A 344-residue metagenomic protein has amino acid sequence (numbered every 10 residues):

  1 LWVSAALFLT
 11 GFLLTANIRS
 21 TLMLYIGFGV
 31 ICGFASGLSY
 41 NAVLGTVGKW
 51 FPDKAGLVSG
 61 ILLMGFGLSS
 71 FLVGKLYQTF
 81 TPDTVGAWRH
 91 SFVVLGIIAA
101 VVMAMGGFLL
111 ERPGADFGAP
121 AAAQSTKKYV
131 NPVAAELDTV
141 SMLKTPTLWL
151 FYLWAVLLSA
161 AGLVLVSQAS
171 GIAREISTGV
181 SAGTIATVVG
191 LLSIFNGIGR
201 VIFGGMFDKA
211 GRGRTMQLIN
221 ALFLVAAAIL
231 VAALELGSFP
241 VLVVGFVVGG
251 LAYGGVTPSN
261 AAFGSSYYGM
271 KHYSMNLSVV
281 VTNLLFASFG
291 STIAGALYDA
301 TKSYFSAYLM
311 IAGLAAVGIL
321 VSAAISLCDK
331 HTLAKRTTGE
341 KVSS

Functional and structural regions predicted by a protein language model:
L22-L38, V156, V241-G254: Hydrophobic core of transmembrane alpha-helices in multi-pass small-molecule transporters, especially MFS/SLC-type
G37-F51, V58, G255-Y268: Intracellular juxtamembrane helix-capping segments at the cytosolic ends of symmetry-related transmembrane helices
F66-A115: Helix-loop-helix hairpin linking two adjacent transmembrane segments in secondary transporters
S70, Y253, S265-T301: A late C-terminal transmembrane helix in Major Facilitator Superfamily
L72-V85, A173-R174, M206-F207, G295-K302: Interfacial helix-cap and linker-helix signal at transmembrane-aqueous boundaries of multi-pass secondary transporters
R112-E136, T332-E340: Flexible cytoplasmic inter-helical loops of multi-pass small-molecule transporters
V140-F203, S291-A294: Extracytoplasmic gate region of multi-pass secondary transporters
A161, T184-F263: C-terminal transmembrane helical hairpin of 12-TM major facilitator-type secondary transporters
